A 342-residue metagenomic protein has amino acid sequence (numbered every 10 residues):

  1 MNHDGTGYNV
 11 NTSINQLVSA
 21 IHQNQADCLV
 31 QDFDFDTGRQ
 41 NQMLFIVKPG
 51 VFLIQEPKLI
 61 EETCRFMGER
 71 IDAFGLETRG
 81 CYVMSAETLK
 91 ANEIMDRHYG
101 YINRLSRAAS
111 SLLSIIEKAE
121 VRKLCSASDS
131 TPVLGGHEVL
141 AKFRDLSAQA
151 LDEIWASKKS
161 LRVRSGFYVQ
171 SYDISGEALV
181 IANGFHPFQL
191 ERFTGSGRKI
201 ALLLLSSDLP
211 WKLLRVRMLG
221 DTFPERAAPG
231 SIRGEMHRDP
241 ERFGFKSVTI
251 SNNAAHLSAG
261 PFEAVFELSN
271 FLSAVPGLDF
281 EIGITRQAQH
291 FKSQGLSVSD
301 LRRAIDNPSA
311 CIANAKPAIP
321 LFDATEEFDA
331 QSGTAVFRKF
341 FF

Functional and structural regions predicted by a protein language model:
N2-F342: Non-catalytic terminal and connector segments of soluble metabolic enzymes
